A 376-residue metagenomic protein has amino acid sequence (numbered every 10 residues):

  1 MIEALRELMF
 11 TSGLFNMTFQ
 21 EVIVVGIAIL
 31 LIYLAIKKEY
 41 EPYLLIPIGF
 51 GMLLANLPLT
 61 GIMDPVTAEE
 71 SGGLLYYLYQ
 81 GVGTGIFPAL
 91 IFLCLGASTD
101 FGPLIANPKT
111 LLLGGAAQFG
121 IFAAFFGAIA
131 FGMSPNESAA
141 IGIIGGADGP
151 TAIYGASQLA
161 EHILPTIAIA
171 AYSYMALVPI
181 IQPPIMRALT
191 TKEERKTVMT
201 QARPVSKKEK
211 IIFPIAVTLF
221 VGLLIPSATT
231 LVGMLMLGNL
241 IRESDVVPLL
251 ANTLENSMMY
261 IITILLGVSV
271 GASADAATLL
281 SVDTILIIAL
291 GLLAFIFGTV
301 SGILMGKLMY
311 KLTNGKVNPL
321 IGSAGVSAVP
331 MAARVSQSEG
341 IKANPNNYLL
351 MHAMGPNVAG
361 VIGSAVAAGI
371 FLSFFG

Functional and structural regions predicted by a protein language model:
M1-E70: N-terminal alpha-helical transmembrane segments of multi-pass membrane transport and channel/translocase proteins
I29, P103-F125, D275-G302, A353-N357: Entry/N-cap segments of selected transmembrane alpha helices and their immediately preceding amphipathic helices
L31, L54, G81-I105, G238-I241 (+1 more regions): Hydrophobic transmembrane alpha-helices of secondary-active transporters and Na+-translocating membrane complexes
K37-L45, D64-P65, L75-Y79, S98-L113 (+4 more regions): Interfacial helix-loop-helix linkers and transmembrane-helix boundary segments in multi-pass membrane proteins
Q80, T84, F92-T99, L113-A123 (+4 more regions): Alpha-helical membrane segments and immediately flanking helix-loop junctions that form or couple to the substrate/ion
I163-I180, L290-G298, I321-G322: Alpha-helical transmembrane segments
S173-V246: Membrane-embedded hairpin module used as a gating/binding unit in multi-pass transport and secretion proteins
T218-M305: Transmembrane helical segments that form the transport core of multi-pass membrane transport proteins
